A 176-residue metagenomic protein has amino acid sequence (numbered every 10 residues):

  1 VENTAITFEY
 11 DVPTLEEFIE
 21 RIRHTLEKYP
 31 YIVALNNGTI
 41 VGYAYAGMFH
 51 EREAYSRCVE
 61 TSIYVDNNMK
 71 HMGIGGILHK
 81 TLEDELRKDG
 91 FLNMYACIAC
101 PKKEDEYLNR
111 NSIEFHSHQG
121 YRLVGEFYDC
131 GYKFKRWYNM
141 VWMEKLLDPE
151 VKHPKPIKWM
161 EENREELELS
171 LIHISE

Functional and structural regions predicted by a protein language model:
V1-D11: A short gly/proline-enriched turn/hairpin at secondary-structure junctions
Y10-N68, H79, L146-P149: Acetyl-CoA-dependent GNAT
Y45, C97-A99, I113, S117-R136 (+2 more regions): Conserved catalytic-core motifs of GNAT/GCN5-like acyltransferases
I63-N68, M72, C100-K102: Active-site acidic-Proline motif in GNAT/NAT acetyltransferases
H71-K88, N109-E114, H118: Conserved acetyl-CoA-binding loop-helix of GNAT-fold acetyltransferases
L86-N111: Conserved GNAT acetyl-CoA-binding A-motif
H153-E165: Flexible, glycine-/basic-rich loop-and-beta segments that form/coincide with the SAM-dependent methyltransferase
I172-E176: Conserved small/polar residues in nucleotide/adenosyl-binding loops
